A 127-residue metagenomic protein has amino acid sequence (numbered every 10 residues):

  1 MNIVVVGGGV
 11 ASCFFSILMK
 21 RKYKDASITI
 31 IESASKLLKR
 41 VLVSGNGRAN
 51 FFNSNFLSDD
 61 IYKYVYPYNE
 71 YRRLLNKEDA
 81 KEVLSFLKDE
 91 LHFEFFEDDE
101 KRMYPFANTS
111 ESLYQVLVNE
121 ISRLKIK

Functional and structural regions predicted by a protein language model:
V4-V6, K20-N46: Glycine-rich FAD pyrophosphate-binding loop
G9: Glycine-rich NAD(P) Rossmann-fold beta1-alpha1 loop
S12: N-terminal Rossmann-fold NAD(P) dinucleotide-binding loop
I17, R21, N119: Short, well-ordered alpha-helices that flank and scaffold nucleotide-derived cofactor binding pockets
G45-E100: Glycine-rich active-site loop/strand segments that organize a redox cofactor
Y71-D79, E100-N119: Short beta-strand to alpha-helix junction loop
I121-K127: A conserved beta-strand/loop element that lines the FAD pocket in flavoprotein oxidoreductases
